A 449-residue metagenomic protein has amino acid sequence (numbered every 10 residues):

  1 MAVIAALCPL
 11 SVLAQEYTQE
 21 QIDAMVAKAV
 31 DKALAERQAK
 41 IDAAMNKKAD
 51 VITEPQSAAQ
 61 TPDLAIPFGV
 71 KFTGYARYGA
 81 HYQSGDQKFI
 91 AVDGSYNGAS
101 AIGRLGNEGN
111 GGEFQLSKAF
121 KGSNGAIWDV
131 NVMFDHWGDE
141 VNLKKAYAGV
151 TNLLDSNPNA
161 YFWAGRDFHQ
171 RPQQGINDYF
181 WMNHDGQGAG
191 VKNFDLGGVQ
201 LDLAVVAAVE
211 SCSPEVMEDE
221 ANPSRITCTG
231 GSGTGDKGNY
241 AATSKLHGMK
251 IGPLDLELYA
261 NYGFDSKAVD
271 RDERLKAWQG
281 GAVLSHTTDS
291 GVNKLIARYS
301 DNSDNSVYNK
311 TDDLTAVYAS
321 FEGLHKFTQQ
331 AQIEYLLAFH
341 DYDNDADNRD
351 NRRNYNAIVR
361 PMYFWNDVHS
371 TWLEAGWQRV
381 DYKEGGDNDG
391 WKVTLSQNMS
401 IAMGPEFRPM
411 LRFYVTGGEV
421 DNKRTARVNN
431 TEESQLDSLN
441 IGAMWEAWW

Functional and structural regions predicted by a protein language model:
M1-V3, L10: Sec-dependent signal peptide recognition, specifically the positively charged N-region followed immediately by
C8-A14: Sec/Tat signal peptide C-region and signal peptidase I cleavage site
Q15-P158, F162, K192-F194, L324 (+3 more regions): Beta-barrel outer-membrane channel/assembly domains of diderm bacteria
T61, A101-L105, D135-D139, G175-F180 (+6 more regions): Outer-membrane beta-barrel domain signature
Y78-S84, F134-G138, R166-Q170, V205-S211 (+9 more regions): Transmembrane beta-strands of outer-membrane beta-barrel pores
G79-R104, V141-Y147, L154-V269, S434: Surface-exposed coil loops of outer-membrane beta-barrel proteins
N239-Y382, D389-V393: Detector for outer-membrane/organellar transmembrane beta-barrel domains, recognizing the amphipathic beta-strand
